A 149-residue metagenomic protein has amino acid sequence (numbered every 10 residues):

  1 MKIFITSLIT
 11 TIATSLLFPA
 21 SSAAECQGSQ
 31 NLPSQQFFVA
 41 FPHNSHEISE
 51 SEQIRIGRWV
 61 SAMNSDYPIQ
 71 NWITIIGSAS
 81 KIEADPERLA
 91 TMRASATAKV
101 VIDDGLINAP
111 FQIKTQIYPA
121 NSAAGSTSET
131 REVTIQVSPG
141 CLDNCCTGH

Functional and structural regions predicted by a protein language model:
M1-T6: Positively charged n-region of N-terminal signal peptides that target proteins for export
S7-L16: Bacterial N-terminal signal peptides
F18-S21: N-terminal signal peptide c-region/cleavage motif recognized by signal peptidases
A23-H43: Short N-terminal segments immediately surrounding and downstream of signal-peptide cleavage
S29-N31, D103, I107-H149: Periplasmic OmpA/Pal-like peptidoglycan-binding modules at the C-termini of bacterial envelope proteins
F41, S45-I76: Periplasmic peptidoglycan-binding/anchoring modules of Gram-negative envelope and division proteins
I56, I75, L89-G105: Cysteine-centered nucleophilic/redox motifs
M63-T91, I113-P119: Short, surface-exposed beta-strand segments enriched in small/polar/acidic residues
